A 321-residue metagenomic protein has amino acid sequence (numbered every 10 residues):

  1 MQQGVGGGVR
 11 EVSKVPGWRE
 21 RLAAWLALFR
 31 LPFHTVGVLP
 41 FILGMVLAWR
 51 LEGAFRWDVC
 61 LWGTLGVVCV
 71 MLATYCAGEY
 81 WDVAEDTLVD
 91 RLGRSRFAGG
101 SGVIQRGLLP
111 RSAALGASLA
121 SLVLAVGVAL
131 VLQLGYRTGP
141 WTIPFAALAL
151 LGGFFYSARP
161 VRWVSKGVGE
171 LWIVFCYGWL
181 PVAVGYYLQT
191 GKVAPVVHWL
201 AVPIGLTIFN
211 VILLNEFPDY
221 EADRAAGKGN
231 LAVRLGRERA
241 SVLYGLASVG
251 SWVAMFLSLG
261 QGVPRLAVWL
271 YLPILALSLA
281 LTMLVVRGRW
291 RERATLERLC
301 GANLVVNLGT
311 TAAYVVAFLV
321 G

Functional and structural regions predicted by a protein language model:
L39-G44, V126, L171-Y186, V233-R237 (+1 more regions): Small-residue-rich segments of transmembrane alpha-helices in multi-pass membrane proteins, especially helix faces
F41-I42, E52-V83, I143-F154, A194-L214: Membrane-embedded alpha-helical segments that form the functional core of polytopic membrane enzymes, especially those
M45-L65, G127-I143, P181-V202, A254-A267 (+1 more regions): Helix-coil boundary and interhelical linker segments in multi-pass alpha-helical membrane proteins
C69-S95, F209-A232: Acidic (Asp/Glu-rich) catalytic motifs at the cytosolic membrane interface
D90-Y136, A232-P264, V306-L308: Multi-pass membrane catalytic core of lipid/isoprenoid biosynthesis enzymes
G100-K192: Intramembrane alpha-helical segments
W172-Y220, R224, E238-V242: Functional transmembrane core segments of multi-pass inner-membrane proteins
G260-G321: Extended hydrophobic alpha-helices typical of membrane-associated regions
